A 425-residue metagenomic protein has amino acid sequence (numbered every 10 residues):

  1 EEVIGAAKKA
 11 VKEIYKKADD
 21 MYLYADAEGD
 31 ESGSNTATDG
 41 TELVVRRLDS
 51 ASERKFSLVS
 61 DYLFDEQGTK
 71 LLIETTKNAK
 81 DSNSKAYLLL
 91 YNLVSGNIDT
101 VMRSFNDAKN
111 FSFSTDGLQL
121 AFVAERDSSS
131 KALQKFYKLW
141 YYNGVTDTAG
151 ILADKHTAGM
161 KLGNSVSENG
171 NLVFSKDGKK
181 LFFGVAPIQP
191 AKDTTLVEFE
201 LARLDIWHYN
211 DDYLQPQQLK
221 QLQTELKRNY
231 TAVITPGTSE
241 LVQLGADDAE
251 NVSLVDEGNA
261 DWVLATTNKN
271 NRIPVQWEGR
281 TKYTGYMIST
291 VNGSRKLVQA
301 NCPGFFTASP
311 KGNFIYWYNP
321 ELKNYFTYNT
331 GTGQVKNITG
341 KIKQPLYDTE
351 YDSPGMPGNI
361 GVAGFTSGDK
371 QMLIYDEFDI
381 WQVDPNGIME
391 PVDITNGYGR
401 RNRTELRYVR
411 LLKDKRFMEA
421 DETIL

Functional and structural regions predicted by a protein language model:
E1-L425: Beta-propeller folds
